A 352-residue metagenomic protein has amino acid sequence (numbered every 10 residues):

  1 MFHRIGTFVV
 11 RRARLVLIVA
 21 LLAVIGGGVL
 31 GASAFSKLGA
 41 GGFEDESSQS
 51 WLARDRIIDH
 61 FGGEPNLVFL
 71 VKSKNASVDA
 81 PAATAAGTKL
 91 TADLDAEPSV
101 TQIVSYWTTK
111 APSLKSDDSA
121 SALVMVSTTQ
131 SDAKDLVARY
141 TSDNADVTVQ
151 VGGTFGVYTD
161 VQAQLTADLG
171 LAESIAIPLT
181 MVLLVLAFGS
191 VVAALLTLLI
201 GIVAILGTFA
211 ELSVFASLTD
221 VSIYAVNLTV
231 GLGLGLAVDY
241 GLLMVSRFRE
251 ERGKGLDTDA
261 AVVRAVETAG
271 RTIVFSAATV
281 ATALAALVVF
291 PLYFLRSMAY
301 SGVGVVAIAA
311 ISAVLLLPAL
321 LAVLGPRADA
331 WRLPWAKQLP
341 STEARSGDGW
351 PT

Functional and structural regions predicted by a protein language model:
M1-K37, G63, V100, T128-T352: Membrane-embedded transmembrane helical bundles of large multi-pass transporters/channels
H3-R4, R54-D55, L90, T109-A111 (+2 more regions): A generic local structural motif
A32-N75, T109, F155, P351-T352: Solvent-exposed, non-transmembrane loop/terminal regulatory segments of multi-pass membrane proteins
Q49, A82, A86, D132 (+1 more regions): Soluble or luminal CAZymes and related metallo-dependent hydrolases
S50-L52, D59, A76-V126, D160-A163: Extracytoplasmic
G63-L67, A120-A122, G304: Residues at beta-strand starts and edge strands
N66-K72, L123-S127, T148-Q150: Soluble periplasmic/extracytoplasmic beta-strand elements of cell-envelope proteins
